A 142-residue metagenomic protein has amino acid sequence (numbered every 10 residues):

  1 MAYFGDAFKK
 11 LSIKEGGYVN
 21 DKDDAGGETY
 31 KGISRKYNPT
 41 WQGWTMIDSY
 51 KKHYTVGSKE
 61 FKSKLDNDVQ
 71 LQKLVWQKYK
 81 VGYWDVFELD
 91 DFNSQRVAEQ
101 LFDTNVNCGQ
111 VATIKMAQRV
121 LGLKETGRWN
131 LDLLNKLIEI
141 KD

Functional and structural regions predicted by a protein language model:
M1-D142: Cell-wall polysaccharide-cleaving catalytic domain and substrate-binding groove, primarily in peptidoglycan/chitin
